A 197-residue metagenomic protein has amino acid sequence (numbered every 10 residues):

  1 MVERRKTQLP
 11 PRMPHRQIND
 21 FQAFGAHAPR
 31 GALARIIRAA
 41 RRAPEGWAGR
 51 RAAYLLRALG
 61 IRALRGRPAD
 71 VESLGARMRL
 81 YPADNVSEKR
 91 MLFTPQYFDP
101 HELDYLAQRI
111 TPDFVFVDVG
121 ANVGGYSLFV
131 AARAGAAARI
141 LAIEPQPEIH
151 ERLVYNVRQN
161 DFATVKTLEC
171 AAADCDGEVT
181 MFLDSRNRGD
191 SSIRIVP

Functional and structural regions predicted by a protein language model:
V2-P197: Phosphate/nucleotide-binding beta-alpha loop and adjacent structural elements of enzyme active sites
